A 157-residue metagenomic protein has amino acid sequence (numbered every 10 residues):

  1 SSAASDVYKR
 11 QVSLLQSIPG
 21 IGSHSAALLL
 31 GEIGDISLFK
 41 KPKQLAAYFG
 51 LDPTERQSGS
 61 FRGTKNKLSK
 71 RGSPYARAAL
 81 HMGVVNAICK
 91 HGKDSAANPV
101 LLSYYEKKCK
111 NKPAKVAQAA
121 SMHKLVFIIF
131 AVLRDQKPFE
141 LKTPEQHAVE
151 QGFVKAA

Functional and structural regions predicted by a protein language model:
S5-A157: A detector of single, family-specific signature residues that are central to catalytic or substrate-handling motifs
